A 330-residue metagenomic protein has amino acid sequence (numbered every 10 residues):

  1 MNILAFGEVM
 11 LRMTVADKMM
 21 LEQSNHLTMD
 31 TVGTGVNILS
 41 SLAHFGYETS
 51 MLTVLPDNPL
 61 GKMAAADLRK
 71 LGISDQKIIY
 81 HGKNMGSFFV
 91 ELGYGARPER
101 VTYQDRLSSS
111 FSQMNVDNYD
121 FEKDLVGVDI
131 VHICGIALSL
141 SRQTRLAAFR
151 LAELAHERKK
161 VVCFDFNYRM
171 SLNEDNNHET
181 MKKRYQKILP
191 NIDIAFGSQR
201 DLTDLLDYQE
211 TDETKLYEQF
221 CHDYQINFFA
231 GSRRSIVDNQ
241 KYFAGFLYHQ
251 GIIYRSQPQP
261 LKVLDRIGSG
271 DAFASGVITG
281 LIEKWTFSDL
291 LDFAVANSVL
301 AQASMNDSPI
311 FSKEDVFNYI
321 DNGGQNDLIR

Functional and structural regions predicted by a protein language model:
M1-I73, G95-A96, N115, K262-V263 (+1 more regions): Glycine-rich phosphate/adenosyl-contacting loop at the front of the ribokinase-like
V9, F166, A272: Active-site metal-binding loops of divalent metal-dependent hydrolases
L42, S198, G270: Short, conserved phosphate/pyrophosphate- and ester-handling motifs at nucleotide-, phospho-/glycolipid
A43, R69, F149, E153-E157 (+1 more regions): Anion (oxyanion) recognition and catalysis
E48-G135, F317-R330: Conserved N-terminal subdomain of the carbohydrate kinase-like
E153, D212-R330: Conserved phosphate-binding/catalytic region of the ribokinase-like
R158, L172-H249: Conserved phosphate/ATP/ADP-binding segment of small-molecule kinases
K159-C163: Short beta-strand/loop segments at the ligand-binding rim of alpha/beta enzyme cores
